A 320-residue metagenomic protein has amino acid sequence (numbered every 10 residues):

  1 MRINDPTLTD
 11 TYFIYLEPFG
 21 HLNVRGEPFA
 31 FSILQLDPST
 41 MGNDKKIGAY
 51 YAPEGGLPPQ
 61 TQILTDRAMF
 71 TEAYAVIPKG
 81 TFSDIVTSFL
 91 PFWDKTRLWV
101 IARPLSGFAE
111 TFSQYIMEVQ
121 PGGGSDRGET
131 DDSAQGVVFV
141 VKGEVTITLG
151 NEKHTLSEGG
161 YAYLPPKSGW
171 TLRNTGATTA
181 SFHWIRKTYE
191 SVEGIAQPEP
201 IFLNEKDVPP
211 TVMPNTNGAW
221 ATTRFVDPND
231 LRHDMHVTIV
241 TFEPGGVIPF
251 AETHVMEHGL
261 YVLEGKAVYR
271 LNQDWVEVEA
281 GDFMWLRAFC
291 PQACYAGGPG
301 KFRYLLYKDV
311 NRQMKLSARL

Functional and structural regions predicted by a protein language model:
M1-D10: Extreme N-terminal basic, low-complexity initiation segments that serve as generic localization/processing leaders
Y12-Y15, F19, F29, I33-T111 (+3 more regions): A short, N-terminal "cap"/entry segment at the start of jelly-roll beta-barrel domains of the cupin/DSBH fold
L98-R103, Y115-D131, F225, T238-T253: Conserved short histidine dyad/triad with adjacent acidic residue
I116-V119, T130-T146, V240-F242, T253-V268: Short, conserved beta-strand element in jelly-roll/cupin
G123-D126, T146, Y161-A162, P166-L172 (+4 more regions): Histidine-centered metal-chelating micro-motifs
T146-T148, R173, E243-I248, E264-L271 (+3 more regions): Long compositionally biased, domain-poor regions of proteins
N151-P166, Q273-R287: Short acidic-glycine-tyrosine-enriched beta hairpin
P166-S191, A288-M314: Ligand-binding loop in jelly-roll beta-barrel domains
